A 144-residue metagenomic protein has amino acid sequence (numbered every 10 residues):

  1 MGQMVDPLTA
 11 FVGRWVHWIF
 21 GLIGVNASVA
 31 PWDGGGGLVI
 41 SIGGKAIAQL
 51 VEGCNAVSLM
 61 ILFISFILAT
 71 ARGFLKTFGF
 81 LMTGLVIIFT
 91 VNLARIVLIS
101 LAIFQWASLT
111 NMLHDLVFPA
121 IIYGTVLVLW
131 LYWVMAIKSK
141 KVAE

Functional and structural regions predicted by a protein language model:
M1-E144: Hydrophobic N-terminal alpha-helices or hydrophobic patches in metabolic proteins across all domains of life
